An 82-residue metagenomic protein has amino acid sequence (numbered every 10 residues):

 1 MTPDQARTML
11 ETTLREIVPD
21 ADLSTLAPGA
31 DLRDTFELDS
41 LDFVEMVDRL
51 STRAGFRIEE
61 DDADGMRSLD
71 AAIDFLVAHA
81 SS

Functional and structural regions predicted by a protein language model:
M1-L38, E45-D48, T52-S82: Phosphopantetheine-dependent thiolation modules in NRPS/PKS and related acyl-activating systems
